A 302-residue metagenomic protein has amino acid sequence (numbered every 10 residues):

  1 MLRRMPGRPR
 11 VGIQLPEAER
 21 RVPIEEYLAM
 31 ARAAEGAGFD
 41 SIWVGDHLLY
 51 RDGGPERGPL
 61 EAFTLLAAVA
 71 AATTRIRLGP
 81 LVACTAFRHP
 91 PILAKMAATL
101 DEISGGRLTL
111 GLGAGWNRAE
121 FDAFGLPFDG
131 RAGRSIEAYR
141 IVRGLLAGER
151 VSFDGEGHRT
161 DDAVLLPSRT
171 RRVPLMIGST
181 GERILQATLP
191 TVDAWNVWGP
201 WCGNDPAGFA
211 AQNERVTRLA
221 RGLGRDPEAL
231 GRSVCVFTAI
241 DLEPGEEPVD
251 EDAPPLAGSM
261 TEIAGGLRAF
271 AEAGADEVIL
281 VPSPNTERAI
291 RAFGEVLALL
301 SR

Functional and structural regions predicted by a protein language model:
M1-R302: Active-site-adjacent structural elements that line small-molecule/cofactor binding pockets in enzymes
